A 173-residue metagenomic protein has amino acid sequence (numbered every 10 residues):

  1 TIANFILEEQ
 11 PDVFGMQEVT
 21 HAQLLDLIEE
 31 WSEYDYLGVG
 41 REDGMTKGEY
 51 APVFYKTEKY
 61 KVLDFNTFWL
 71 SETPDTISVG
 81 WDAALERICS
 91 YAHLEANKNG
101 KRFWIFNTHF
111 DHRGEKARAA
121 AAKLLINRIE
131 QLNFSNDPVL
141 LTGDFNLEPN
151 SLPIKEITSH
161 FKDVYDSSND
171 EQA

Functional and structural regions predicted by a protein language model:
T1, F110-E115: Glycine-rich phosphate-binding "P-loop"
I2-L27, F54, A92, R102-T108 (+1 more regions): Active-site beta-strand/loop signature of hydrolases that rely on acidic residues for catalysis
E9, Q17, A83, G114-R118: Aromatic-acidic/polar surface patches that form glycan- and anion
E9, Y60, S159: Structured loop/turn residues at beta-strand edges in well-structured enzyme cores
V13-F106: Structured beta-strand-rich core segments of catalytic domains in phosphoester-bond hydrolases
D35, R113-A173: Metal-dependent phosphoesterases centered on the DNase I-like endonuclease/exonuclease/phosphatase
R41-M45, D111-R113, L147: Short histidine/acidic/glycine/proline-rich micro-motifs that form metal- and phosphate-coordinating active-site loops
